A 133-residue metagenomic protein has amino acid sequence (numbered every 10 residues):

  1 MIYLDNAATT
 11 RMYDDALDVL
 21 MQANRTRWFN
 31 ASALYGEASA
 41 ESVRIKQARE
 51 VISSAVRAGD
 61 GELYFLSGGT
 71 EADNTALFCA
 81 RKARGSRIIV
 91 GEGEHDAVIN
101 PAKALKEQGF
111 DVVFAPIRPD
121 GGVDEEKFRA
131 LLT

Functional and structural regions predicted by a protein language model:
M1-T133: Pyridoxal 5′-phosphate
